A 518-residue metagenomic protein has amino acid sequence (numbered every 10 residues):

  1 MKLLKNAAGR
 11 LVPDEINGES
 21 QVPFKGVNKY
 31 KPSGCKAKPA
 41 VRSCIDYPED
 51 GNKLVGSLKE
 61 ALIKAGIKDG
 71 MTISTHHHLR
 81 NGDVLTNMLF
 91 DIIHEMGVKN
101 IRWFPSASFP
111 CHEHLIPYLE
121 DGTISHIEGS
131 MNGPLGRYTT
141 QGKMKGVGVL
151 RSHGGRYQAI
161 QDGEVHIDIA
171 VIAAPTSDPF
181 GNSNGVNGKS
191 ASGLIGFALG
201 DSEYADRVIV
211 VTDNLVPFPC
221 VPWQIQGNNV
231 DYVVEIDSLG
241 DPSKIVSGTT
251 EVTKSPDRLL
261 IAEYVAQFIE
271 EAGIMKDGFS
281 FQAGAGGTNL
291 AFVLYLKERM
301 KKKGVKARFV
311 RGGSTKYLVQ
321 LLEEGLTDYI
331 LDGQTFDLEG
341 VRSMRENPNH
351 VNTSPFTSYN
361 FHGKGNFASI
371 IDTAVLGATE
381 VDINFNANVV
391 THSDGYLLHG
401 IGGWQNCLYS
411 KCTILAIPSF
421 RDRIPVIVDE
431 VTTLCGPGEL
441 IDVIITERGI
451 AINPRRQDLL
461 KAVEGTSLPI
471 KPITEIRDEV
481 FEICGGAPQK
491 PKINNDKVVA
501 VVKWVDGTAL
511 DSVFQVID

Functional and structural regions predicted by a protein language model:
K2-D518: Conserved alpha/beta enzyme-core scaffold
